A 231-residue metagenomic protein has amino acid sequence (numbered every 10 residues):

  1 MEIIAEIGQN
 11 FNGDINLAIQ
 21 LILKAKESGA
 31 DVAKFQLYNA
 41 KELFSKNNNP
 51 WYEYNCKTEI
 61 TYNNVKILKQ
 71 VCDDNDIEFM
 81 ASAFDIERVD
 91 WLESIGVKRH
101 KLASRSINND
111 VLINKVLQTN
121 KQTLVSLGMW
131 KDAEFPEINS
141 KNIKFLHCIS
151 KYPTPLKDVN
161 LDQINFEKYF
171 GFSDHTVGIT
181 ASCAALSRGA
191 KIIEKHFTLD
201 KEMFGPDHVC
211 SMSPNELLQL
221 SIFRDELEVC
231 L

Functional and structural regions predicted by a protein language model:
M1-L231: Catalytic cores and adjacent flexible loops of soluble metabolic enzymes that perform enolate/carbanion chemistry on
